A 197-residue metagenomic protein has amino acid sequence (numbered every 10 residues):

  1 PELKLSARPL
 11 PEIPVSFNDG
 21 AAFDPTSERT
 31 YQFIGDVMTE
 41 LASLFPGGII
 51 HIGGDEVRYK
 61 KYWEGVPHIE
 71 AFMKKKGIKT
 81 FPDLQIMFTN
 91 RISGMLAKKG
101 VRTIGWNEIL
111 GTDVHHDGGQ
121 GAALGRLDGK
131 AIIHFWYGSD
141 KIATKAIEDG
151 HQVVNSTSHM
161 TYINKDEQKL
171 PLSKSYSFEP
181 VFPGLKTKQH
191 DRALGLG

Functional and structural regions predicted by a protein language model:
P1, G53-G54, T89-H115, S158: Aromatic-lined carbohydrate-recognition surfaces of secreted/lumenal glycan-active proteins
P1-R29, K60-I86: Aromatic- and acidic-residue-enriched carbohydrate-binding clefts of CAZyme catalytic domains
S16, S27-T30, I34, Q85 (+4 more regions): Active-site-proximal structural scaffolding
A22-G53: An active-site-proximal structural segment forming one wall of the substrate-binding cleft that immediately precedes
I34-A42, T89-S93, A143: Generic structural signal for well-ordered alpha-helices, preferentially at hydrophobic/aromatic core positions
L44, R91-K99, K145, D149: Alpha-helical structural signal in soluble globular domains
G48-K60, W106, G197: Short acidic/histidine-rich active-site segments
T103-L110, H115-A131, W136-G197: Flexible, acidic glycine-rich loops studded with aromatic residues
